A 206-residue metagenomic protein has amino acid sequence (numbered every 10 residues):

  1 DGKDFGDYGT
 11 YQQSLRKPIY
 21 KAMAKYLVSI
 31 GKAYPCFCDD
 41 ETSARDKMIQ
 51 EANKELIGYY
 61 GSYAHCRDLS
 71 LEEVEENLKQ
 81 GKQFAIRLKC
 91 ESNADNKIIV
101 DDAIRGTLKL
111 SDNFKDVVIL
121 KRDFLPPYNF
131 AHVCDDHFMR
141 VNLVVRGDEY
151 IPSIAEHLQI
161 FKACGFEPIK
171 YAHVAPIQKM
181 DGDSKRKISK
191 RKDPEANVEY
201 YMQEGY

Functional and structural regions predicted by a protein language model:
D1, M202-Y206: Short, intrinsically disordered, charge-balanced linker/junction segments flanking boundaries in proteins
D1-Q12: A glycine-rich helix N-cap at a beta->alpha junction
Q13, Y26-R191, E195-Q203: Active-site cores that bind ATP or allylic diphosphates and position pyrophosphate for catalysis
